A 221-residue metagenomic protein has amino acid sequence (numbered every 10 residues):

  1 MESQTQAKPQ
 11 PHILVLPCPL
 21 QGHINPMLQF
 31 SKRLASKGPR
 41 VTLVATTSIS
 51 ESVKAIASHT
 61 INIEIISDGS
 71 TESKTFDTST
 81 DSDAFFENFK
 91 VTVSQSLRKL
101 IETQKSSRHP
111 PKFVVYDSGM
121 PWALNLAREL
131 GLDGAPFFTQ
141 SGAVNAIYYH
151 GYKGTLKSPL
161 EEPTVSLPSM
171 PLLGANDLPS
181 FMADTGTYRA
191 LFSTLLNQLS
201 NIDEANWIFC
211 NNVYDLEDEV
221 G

Functional and structural regions predicted by a protein language model:
M1-G221: Glycosyltransferase specificity loop/lid
